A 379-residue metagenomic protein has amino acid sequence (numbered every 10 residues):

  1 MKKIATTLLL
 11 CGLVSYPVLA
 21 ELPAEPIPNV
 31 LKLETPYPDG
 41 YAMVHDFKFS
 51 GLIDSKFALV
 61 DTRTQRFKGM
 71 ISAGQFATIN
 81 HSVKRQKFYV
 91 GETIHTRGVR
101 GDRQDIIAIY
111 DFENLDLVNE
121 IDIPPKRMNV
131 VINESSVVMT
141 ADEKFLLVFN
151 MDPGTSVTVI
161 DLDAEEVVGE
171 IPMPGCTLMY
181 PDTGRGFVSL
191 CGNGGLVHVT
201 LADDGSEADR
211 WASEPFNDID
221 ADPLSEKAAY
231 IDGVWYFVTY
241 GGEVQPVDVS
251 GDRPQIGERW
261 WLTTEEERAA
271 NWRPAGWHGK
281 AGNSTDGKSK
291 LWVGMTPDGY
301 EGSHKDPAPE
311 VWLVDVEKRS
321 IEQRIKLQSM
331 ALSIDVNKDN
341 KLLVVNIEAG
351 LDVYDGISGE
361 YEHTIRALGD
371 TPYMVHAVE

Functional and structural regions predicted by a protein language model:
E21-L31, R63-I71, Q75-A77, D116-N129 (+5 more regions): A short beta-strand motif characteristic of beta-propeller blades
A24-E34, S72-K84, M128-V138, M173-R185 (+4 more regions): Repeated scaffold domains used in trafficking and secretory/extracellular systems, primarily beta-propellers
P36-F49, V90-Q104, V293-A308: Short, conserved, GDST-rich strand-edge loop motifs in beta-rich repeat architectures
P38-Y41, K84-K87, D142-K144, G184-G186 (+3 more regions): Short coil/turn segments that connect the beta-strands within blades of beta-propeller domains
K48-L52, I94-V99, P153-G154, G194-L196 (+3 more regions): Short glycine/acidic-enriched loop and turn motifs that connect beta-strands
D61-T64, F112-N114, D161-E165, L201-D204 (+3 more regions): Short loop/turn segments that connect beta-strands within beta-propeller blades
N114-V157, L162-Y180: Asp-box/WD-like beta-propeller blade repeats and closely related beta-sheet repeat scaffolds
W272-S320, R324-D339: Loop/turn-rich, solvent-exposed surfaces of beta-rich toroidal or solenoidal domains
